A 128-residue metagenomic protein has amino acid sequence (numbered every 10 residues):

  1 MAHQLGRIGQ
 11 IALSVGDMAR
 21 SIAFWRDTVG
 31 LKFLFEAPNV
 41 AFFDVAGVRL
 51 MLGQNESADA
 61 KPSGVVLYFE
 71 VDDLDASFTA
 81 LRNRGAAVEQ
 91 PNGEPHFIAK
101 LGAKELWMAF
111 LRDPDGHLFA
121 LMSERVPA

Functional and structural regions predicted by a protein language model:
M1-A19, R49, V65-L67, M122-A128: N-terminal beta-strand motif that seeds the catalytic metal site of vicinal oxygen chelate
G6, P38, K104-L106: Loop/turn position at the start of each blade in beta-propeller repeats
D17-L31: Amphipathic alpha-helical segments
M18, L67-L118: Vicinal oxygen chelate
G30-F35, V88-N92: Short secondary-structure junctions
K32-V65, L118-E124: Conserved short beta-strand elements that form part of the metal-binding/catalytic scaffold of enzyme active sites
